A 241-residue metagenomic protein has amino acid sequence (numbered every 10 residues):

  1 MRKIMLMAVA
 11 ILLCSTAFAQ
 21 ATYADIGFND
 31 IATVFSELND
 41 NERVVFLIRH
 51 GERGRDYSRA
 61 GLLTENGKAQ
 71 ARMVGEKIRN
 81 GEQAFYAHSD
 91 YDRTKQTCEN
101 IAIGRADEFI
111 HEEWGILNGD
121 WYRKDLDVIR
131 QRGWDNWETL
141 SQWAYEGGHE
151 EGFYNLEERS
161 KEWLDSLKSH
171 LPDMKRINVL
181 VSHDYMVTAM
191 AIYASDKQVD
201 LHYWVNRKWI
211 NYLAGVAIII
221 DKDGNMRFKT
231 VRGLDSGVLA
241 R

Functional and structural regions predicted by a protein language model:
I4-L13: Sec-dependent N-terminal signal peptides
C14-A19: C-terminal segment of classical bacterial N-terminal signal peptides
Q20-G115, W143-Y154, D200-T230: Active-site-proximal alpha-helix that buttresses catalytic centers in soluble enzyme cores
H50-G51, D184, L234: Active-site metal-binding loops of divalent metal-dependent hydrolases
R55, E82-F85, E99, F109 (+4 more regions): Flexible, surface-exposed loop/gating regions in the mature catalytic domains of secreted/periplasmic hydrolases
K161-N225: Active-site-adjacent alpha-helix immediately C-terminal to a catalytic or transition-state-stabilizing loop
N225-R241: Low-complexity, Gly/Ser/Thr/Pro-rich intrinsically disordered linker/tail segments
